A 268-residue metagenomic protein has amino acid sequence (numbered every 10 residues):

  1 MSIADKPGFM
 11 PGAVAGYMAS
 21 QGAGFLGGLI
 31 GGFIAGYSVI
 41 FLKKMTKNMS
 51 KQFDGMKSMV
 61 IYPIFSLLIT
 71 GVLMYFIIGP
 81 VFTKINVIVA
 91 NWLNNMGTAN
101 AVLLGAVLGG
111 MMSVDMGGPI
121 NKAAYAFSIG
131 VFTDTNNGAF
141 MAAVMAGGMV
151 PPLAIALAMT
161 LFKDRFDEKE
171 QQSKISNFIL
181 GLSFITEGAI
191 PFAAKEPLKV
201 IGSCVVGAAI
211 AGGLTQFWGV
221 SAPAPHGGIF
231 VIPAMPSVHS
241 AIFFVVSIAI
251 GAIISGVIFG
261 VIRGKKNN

Functional and structural regions predicted by a protein language model:
M1-K51, S58-K266: Pore-lining transmembrane helices
